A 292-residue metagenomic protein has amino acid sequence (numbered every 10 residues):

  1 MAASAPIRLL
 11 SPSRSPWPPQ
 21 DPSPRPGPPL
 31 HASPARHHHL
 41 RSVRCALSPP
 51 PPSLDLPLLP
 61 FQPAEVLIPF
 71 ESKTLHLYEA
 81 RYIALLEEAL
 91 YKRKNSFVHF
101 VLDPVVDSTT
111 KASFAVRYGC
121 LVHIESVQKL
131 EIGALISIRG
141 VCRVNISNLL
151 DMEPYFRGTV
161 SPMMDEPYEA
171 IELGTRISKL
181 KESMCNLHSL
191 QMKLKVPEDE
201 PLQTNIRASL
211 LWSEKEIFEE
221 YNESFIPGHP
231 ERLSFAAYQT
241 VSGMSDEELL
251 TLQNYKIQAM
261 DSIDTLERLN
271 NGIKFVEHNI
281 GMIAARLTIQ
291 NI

Functional and structural regions predicted by a protein language model:
A2-I292: N-terminal low-complexity, acidic/polar interaction/targeting segments
